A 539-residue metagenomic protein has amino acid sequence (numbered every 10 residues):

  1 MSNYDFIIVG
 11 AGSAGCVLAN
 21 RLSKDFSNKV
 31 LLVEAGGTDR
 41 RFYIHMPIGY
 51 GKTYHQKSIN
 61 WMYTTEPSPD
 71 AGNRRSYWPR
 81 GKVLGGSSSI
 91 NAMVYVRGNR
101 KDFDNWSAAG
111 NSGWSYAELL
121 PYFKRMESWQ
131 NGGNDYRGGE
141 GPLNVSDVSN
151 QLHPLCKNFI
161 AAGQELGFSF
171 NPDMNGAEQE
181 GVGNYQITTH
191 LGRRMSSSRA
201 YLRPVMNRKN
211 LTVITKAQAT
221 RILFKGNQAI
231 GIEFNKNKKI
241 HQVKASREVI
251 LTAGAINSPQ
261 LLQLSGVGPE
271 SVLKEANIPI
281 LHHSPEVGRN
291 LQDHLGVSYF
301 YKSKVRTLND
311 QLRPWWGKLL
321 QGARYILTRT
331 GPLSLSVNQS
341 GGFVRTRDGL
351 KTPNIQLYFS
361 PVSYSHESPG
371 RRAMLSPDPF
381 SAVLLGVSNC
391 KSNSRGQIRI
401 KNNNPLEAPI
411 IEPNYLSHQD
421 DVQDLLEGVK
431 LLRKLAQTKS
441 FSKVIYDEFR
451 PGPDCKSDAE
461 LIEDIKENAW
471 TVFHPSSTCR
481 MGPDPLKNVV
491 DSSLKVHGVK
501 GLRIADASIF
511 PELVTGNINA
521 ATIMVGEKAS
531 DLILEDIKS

Functional and structural regions predicted by a protein language model:
M1-S539: N-terminal redox-cofactor-binding region of secreted/periplasmic oxidoreductases
